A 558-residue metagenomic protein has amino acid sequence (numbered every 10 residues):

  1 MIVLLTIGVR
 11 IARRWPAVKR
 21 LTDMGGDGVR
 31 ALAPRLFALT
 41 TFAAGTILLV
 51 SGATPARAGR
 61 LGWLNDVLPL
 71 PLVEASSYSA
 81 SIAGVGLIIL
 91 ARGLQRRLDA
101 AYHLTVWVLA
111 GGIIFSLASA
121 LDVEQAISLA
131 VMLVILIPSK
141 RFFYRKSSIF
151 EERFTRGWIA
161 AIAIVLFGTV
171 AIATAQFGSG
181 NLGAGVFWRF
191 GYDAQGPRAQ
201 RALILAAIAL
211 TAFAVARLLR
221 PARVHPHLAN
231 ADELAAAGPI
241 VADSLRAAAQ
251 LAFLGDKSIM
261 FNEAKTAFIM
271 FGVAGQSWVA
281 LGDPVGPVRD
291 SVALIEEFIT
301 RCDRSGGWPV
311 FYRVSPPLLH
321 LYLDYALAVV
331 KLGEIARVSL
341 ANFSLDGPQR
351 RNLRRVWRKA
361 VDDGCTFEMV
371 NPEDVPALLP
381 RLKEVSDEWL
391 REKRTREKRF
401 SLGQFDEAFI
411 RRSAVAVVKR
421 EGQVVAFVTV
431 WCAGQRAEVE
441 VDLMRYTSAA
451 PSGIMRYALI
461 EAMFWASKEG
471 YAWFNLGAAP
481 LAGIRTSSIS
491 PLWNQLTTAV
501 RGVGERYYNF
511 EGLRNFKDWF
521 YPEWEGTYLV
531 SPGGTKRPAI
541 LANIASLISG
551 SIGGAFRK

Functional and structural regions predicted by a protein language model:
M1-L228: Topology signature of small-to-medium multi-pass alpha-helical membrane proteins
L49, A75-A80, R220-V279, D283-P284 (+5 more regions): A conserved beta-strand-loop-helix scaffold within acyl/acetyltransferase catalytic domains
V285-R289: Short acidic, S/G/P-rich loop/turn micro-motifs used as interaction or catalytic elements
T498-G502: Short beta-alpha connecting loops at secondary-structure transitions that line or flank enzyme active sites
